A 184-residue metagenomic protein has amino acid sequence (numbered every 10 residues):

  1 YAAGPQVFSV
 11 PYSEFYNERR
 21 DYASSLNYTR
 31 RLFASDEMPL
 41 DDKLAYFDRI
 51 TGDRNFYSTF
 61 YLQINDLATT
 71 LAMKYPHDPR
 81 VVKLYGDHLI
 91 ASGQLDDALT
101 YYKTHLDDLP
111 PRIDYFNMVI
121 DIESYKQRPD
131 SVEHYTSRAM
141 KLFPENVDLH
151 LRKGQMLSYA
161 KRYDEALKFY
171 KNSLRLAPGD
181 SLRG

Functional and structural regions predicted by a protein language model:
Y1-G184: Alpha-solenoid helical repeat scaffolds
